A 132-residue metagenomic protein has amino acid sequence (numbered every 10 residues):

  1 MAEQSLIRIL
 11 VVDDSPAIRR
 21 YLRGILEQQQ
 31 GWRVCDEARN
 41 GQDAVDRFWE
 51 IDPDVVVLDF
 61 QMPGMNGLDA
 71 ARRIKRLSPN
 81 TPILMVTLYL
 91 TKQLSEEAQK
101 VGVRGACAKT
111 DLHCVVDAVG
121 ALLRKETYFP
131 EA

Functional and structural regions predicted by a protein language model:
M1-R8, V116-A132: Non-catalytic signal-transmission and effector/linker regions of two-component phosphorelay proteins
L6-I18, L22-L26: Conserved acidic segment of CheY-like receiver
G31-R39, R47: Short hydrophobic/Thr-rich beta-strand motif most characteristic of the beta2 strand and flanking loop of CheY-like
N40-D43, N66-D69: Acidic catalytic/metal-coordinating carboxylates
I51-V57: Active-site beta3 strand of CheY-like receiver
M62: Receiver (REC) domain active-site loop signature in two-component systems and cognate sites in sensor histidine kinases
D69, L90-C107, H113-D117: Alpha4 helix (beta4-alpha4-beta5 surface) of REC/receiver domains from two-component response regulators
